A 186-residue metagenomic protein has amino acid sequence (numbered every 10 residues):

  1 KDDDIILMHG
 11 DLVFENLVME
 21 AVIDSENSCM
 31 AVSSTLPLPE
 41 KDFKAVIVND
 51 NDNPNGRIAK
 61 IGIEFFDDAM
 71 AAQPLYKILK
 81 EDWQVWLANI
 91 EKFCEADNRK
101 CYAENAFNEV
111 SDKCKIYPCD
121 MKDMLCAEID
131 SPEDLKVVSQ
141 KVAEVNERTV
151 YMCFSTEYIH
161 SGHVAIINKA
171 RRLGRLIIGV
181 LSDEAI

Functional and structural regions predicted by a protein language model:
D3-V13: Short beta-strand-to-loop acidic/aromatic patch adjacent to the donor-nucleotide binding site
D4, N27-S28, K115, G174-I177: Residues at the starts of beta-strands that form the adenosine-phosphate
L7-H9, A31-S33, I61, Y151-C153 (+1 more regions): Short, conserved beta-strand edge motifs with alternating hydrophobic and charged residues
D11, A45, L79, H160 (+1 more regions): Residue-level signal for inorganic ion chemistry
F14-D97: Conserved core of the sugar-phosphate nucleotidyltransferase
M19-E20, F107-N108, V164-I167: Short amphipathic alpha-helical segments and helix-helix/interface helices
A71-E147: Conserved alpha/beta core of the MobA/IspD/sugar-nucleotide pyrophosphorylase nucleotidyltransferase superfamily
Q140-I186: Nucleotidyltransferase catalytic core that binds NTPs
